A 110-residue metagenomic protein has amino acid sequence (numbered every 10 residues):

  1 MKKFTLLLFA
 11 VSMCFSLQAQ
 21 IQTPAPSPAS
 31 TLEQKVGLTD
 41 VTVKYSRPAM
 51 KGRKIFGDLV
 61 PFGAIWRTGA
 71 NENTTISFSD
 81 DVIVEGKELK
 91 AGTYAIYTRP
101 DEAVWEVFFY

Functional and structural regions predicted by a protein language model:
M1-Q22: Bacterial Sec-dependent N-terminal signal peptides
Q20-K90, A95-Y110: Targeting-peptide/extracellular-domain and disordered-appendage signature
